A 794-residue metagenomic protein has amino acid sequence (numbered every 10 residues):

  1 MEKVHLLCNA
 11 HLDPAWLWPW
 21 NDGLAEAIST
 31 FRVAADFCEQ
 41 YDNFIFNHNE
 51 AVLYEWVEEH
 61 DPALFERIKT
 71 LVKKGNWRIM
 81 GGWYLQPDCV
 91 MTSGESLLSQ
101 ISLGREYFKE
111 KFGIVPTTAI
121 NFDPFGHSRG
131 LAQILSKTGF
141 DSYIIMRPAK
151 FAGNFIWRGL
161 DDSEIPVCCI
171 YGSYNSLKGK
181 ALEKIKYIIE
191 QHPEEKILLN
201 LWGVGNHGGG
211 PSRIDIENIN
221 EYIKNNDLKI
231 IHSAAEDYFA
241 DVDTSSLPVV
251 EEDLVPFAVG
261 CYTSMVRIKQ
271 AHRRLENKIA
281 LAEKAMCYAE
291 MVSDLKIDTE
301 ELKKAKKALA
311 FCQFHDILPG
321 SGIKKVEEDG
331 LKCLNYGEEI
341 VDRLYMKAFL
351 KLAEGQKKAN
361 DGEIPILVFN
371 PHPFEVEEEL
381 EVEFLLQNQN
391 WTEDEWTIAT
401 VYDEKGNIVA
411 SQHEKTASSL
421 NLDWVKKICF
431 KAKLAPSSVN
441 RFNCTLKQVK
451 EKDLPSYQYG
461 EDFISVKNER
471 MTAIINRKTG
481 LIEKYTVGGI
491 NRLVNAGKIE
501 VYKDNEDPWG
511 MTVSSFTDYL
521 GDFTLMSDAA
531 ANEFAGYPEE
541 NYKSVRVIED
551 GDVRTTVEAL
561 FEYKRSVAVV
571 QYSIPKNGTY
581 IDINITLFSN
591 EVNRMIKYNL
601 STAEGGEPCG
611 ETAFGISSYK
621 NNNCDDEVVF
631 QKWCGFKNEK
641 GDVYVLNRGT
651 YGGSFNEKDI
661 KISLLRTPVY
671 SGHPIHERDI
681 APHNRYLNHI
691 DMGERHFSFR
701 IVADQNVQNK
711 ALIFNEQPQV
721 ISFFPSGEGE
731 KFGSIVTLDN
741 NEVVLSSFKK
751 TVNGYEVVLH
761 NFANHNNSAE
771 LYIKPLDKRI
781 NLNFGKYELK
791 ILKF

Functional and structural regions predicted by a protein language model:
M1-Q100, Y107-K111, K137-D141, L254 (+3 more regions): N-terminal catalytic cores of secreted or lumenal carbohydrate-active enzymes
C8, F46-E55, S136, A149 (+5 more regions): C-terminal domain-boundary segment and adjacent tail
N9, G104, L135, A234 (+2 more regions): Conserved, mostly hydrophobic/aromatic
A25, A35-C38, N220-I230, D237-F794: Terminal accessory/anchoring regions of large secretory-pathway or extracellular enzymes
R67-K74, E95, S128-N175: Surface-exposed loop and adjacent secondary-structure segments within mature catalytic domains
C89-Y107, Y171-E190, T555: Alpha-helical scaffold elements lining the catalytic groove of polysaccharide deacetylases
L97-G130, I134-K137, I185-L201: CE4/NodB-like, metal-dependent polysaccharide N-deacetylase domain that modifies extracellular/periplasmic N-acetylated
G153-N200, V204: Alpha-amylase-like alpha-glycosidases and glucanotransferases acting on alpha-linked glucans and related
